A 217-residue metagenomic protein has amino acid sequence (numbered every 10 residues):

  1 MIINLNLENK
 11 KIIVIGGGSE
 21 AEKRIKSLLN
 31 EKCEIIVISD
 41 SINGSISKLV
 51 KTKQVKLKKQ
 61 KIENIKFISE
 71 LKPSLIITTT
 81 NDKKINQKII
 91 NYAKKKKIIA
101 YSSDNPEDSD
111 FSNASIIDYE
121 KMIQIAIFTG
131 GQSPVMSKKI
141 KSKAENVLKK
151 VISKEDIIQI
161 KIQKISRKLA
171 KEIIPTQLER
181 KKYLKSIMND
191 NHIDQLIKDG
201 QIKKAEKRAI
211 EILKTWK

Functional and structural regions predicted by a protein language model:
I3-L29, S39, I158-E172: Glycine-rich adenosine-cofactor-binding loop
G18-E20, K83-K84, G131: Residue-level detector of alpha-helix initiation sites
K23, E31-L49: NAD(P)-binding Rossmann-fold cofactor-contacting core
I35, L57, I99-A100: Hydrophobic beta-strand scaffold residues
Q60-K66: Conserved SAM/SAH-binding loop
L75-D82, N86-N113: ADP-ribose/adenylate-binding Rossmann-like module
E107-D110, A114-M122, Q132, K138-A144: Anionic-ligand binding region
T129-K217: An accessory alpha-helical subdomain
